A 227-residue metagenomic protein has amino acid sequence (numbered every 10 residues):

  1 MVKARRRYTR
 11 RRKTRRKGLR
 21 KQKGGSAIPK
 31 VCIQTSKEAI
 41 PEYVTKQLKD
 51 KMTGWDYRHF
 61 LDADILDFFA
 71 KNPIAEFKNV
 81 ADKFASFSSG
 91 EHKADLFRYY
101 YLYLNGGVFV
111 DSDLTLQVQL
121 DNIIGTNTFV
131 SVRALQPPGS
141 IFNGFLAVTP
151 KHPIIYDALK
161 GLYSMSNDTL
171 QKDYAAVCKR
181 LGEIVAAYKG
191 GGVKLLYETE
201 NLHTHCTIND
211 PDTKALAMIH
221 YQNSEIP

Functional and structural regions predicted by a protein language model:
M1-G25: Arg/Lys-rich, intrinsically disordered low-complexity tails that mediate electrostatic binding and condensation
R12, Y103-N105, C178, E225: Generic alpha-helical secondary structure signal
G24-A94, V110-P227: Glycosyltransferase-associated regions of secretory-pathway enzymes, highlighting luminal stem/catalytic domains
D95-G107: Small-residue hinge/turn detector
